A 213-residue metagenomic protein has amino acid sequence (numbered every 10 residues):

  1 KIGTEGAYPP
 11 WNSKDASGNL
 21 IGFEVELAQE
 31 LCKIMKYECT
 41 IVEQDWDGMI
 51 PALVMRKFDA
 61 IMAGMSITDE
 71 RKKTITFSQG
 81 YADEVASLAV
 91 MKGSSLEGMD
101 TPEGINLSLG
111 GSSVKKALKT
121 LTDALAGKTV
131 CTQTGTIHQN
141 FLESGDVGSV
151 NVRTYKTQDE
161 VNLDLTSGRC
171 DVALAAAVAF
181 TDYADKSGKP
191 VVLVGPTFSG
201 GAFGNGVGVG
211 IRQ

Functional and structural regions predicted by a protein language model:
K1-M65, K73: Extracytoplasmic small-molecule ligand-binding "clamshell" domains of the periplasmic binding protein/Venus flytrap
G6, D83-S87, V178-T181, D185-Q213: Periplasmic-binding protein-like
G6, M65-S66, K92, T134 (+2 more regions): Short secondary-structure boundary segments
V25, T40-P51, V114-A117, V152-S167: Short helix-initiation/N-cap motifs at beta->coil->alpha
L27-A28, M49-A52, F58, H138 (+3 more regions): Short, hydrophobic alpha-helical packing/hinge segments within bilobed ligand-binding/sensory domains
Q29-E43, A124-A126, S144-T157, R169: A local structural motif
K36-E38, Q44, V54-A63, K128-T129 (+2 more regions): Alpha-to-beta junction loops
Y37, S66-I67, K73-V130, G135: A conserved helix-loop-strand patch within extracytoplasmic ligand-binding domains of the periplasmic binding
